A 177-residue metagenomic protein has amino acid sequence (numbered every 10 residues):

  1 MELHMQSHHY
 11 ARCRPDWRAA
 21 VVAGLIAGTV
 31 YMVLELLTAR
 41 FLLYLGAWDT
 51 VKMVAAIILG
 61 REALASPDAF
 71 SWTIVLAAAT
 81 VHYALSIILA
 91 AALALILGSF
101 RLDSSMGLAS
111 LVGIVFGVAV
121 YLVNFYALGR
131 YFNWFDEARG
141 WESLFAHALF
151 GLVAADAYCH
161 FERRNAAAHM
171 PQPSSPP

Functional and structural regions predicted by a protein language model:
A11-L45: N-terminal signal-anchor transmembrane alpha helix
G28-V33, V115-Y126: Aromatic-anchored segments of alpha-helical transmembrane domains
R40-I74: Extracytosolic (periplasmic/ER-lumenal) interhelical loops and adjacent juxtamembrane/interface segments of multi-pass
L42, N124-F145: Interfacial helix-loop-helix junctions of multi-pass membrane proteins
A77-A94: Hydrophobic alpha-helical transmembrane segments
I88-A91, H147-H160: Hydrophobic cores of alpha-helical transmembrane segments in multi-pass inner/ER membrane proteins, independent
L97-A119: Internal alpha-helical transmembrane segments of multi-pass membrane proteins
A166-P177: Short, highly charged, low-complexity non-transmembrane loops/tails of multi-pass membrane proteins
